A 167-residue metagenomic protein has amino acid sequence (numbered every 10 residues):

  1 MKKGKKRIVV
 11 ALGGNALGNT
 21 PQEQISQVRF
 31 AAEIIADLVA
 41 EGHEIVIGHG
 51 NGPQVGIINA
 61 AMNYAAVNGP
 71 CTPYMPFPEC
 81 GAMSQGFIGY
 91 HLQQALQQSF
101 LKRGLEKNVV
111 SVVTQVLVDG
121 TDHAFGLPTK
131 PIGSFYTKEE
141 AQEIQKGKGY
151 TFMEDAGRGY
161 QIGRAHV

Functional and structural regions predicted by a protein language model:
M1-G48, I57-A65, P76: N-terminal glycine-/serine-/threonine-rich phosphate-binding loop
G14-A16, N51-Q54, Q115-D119: Acidic, glycine-rich active-site loops and adjacent beta-strand->loop/helix elements that engage anionic groups
A65-H166: Ligand-binding beta-strand-loop-alpha-helix segment within the catalytic cores of soluble metabolic enzymes
